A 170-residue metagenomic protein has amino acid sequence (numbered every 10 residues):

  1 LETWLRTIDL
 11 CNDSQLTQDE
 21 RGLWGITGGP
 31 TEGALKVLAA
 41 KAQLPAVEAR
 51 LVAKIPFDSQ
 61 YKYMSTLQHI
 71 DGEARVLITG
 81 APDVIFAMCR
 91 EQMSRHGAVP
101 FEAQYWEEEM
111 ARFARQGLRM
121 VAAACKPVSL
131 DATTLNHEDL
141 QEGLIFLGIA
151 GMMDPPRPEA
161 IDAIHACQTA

Functional and structural regions predicted by a protein language model:
L1-F146, M152, D162-A166, A170: Cytosolic catalytic regions of ATP/NTP-dependent phosphoryl-transfer enzymes
